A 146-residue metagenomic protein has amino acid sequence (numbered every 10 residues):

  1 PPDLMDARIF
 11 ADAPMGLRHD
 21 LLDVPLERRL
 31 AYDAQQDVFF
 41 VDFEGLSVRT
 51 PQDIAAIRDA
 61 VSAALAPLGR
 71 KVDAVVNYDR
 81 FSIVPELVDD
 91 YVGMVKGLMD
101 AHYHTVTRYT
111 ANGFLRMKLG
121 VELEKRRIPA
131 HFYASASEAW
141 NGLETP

Functional and structural regions predicted by a protein language model:
P1-P146: Amphipathic, Lys/Arg-enriched alpha-helical "gate/interface" segment within cytosolic domains that mediates
